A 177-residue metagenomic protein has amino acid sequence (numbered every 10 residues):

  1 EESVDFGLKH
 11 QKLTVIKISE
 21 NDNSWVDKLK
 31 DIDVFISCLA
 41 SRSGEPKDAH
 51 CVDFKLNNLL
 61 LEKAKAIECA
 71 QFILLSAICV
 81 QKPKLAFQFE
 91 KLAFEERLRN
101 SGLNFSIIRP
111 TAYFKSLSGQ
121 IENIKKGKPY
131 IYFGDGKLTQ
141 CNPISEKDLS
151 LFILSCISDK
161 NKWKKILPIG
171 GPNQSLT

Functional and structural regions predicted by a protein language model:
E1-S3, D22-S24, I67, Q81-T177: Oxidoreductase cofactor-interface core, primarily capturing Rossmann-like NAD(P)-dependent enzymes
E2-I67, C79-Q81: NAD(P)H-binding glycine-rich loop region in Rossmannoid oxidoreductase-like domains and their noncatalytic homologs
V34, A70, N104: Residue-level detector of anion-binding/catalytic polar loops
L39, A77, I169-G171: Short glycine-centered, acidic/aromatic-flanked micro-motifs in structured strand/loop junctions that mark active-site
S41, D48, S76-A77, P110 (+1 more regions): Proline- and acidic/polar-enriched loop/turn elements at helix boundaries
A70-S76: Short beta-strand segments at enzyme active-site cores
